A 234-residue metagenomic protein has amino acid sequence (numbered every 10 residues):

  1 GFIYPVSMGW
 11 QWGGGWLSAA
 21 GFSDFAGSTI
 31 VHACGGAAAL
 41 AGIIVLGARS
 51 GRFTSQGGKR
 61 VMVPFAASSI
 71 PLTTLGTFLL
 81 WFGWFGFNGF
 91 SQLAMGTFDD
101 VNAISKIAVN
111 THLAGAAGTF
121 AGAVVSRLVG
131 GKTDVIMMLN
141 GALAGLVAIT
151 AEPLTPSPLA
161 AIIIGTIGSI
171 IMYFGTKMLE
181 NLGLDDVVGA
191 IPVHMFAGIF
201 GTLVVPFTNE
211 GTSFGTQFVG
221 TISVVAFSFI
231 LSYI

Functional and structural regions predicted by a protein language model:
G1-I234: Hydrophobic alpha-helical transmembrane bundles of multi-pass membrane proteins
